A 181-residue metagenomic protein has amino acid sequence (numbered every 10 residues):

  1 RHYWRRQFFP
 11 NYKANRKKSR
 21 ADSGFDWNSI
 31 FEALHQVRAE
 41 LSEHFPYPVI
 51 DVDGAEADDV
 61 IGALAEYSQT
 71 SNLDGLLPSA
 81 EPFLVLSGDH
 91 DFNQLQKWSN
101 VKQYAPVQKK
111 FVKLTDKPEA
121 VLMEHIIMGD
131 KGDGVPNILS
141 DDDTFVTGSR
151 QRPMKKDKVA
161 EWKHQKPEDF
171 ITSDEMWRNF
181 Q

Functional and structural regions predicted by a protein language model:
R1-R16: Non-catalytic, usually N-terminal nucleic-acid engagement modules in DNA/RNA processing proteins
R16-Q181: Extended two-metal-dependent nuclease catalytic cores across DNA- and RNA-processing enzymes
